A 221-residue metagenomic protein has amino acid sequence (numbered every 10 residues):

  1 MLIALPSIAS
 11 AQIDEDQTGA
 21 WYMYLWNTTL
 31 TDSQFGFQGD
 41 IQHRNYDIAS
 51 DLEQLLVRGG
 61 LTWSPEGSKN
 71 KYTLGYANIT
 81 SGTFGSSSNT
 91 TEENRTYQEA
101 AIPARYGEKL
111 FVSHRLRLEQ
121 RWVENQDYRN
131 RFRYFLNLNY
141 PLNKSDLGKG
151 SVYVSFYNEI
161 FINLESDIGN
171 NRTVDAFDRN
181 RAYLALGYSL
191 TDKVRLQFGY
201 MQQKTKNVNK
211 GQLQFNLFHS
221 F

Functional and structural regions predicted by a protein language model:
M1-D14, F221: Bacterial Sec-dependent N-terminal signal peptides
Q12-G75: Start-of-domain marker
D16-A20, E53-V57, E92-T96, Q126-Y134 (+2 more regions): Residues that define the transmembrane beta-barrel architecture of outer-membrane proteins
T29-F35, S64-K69, R105-V112, L142-V152 (+1 more regions): Short loop/turn motifs that connect adjacent beta-strands in outer-membrane beta-barrel proteins
F35-G39, V57, N70-L74, V112-L116 (+4 more regions): Transmembrane beta-strands of outer-membrane beta-barrel proteins
I41-D47, P65, Y76-G82, A104 (+4 more regions): Transmembrane beta-strands of outer-membrane beta-barrel pores
A100, K210-F221: Outer-membrane beta-barrel "beta-signal"
F111, R115-R195: Outer-membrane beta-barrel transmembrane domain signature
